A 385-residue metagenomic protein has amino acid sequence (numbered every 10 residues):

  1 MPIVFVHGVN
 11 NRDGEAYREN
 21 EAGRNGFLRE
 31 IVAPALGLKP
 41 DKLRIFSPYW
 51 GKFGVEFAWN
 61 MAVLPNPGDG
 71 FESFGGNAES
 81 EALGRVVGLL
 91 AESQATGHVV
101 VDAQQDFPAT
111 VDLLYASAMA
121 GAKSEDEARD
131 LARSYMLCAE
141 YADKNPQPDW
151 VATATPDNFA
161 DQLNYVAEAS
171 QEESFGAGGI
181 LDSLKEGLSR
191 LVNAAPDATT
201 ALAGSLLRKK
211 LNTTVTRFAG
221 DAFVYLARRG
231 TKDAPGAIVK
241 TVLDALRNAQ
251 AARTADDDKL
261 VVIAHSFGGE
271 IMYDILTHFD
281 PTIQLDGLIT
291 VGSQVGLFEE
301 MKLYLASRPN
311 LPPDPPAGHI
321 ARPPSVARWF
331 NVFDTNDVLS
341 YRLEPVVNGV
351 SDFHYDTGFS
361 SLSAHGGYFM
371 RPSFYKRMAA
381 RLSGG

Functional and structural regions predicted by a protein language model:
M1-D102, H354-G366, M370-G385: Conserved, well-structured beta-alpha core segment at the onset of a catalytic domain
P2-E30, P67, A219-W329: Serine-dependent carboxylesterase/thioesterase catalytic core of lipase-like alpha/beta-hydrolase/SGNH enzymes
E15, P40, W50-G54, N66-G68 (+2 more regions): Lipolytic serine-hydrolase domain surface
L43, L260, V350: Short, conserved active-site loop motifs that form the nucleotide-linked donor/cofactor pocket
S47-K209: Non-catalytic, alpha-helical, charged scaffold/linker segments that couple or flank catalytic or architectural cores
T200, T213-R217, F223-V224, D337 (+2 more regions): Flexible, active-site-adjacent loop/turn segments at secondary-structure boundaries
T200-G220, T231-G236: Anion-binding catalytic surfaces of enzymes that hydrolyze or transfer phosphate/sulfate esters
